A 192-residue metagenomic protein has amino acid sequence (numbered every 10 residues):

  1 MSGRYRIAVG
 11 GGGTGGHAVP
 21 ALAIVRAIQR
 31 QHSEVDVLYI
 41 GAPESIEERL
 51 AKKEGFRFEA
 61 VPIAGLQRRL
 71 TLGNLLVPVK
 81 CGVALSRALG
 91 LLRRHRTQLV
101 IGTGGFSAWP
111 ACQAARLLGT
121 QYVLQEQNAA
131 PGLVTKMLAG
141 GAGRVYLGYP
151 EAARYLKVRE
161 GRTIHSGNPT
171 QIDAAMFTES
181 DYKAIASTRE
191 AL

Functional and structural regions predicted by a protein language model:
R4-G12, E34-K80, G161, S166-P169 (+1 more regions): Conserved nucleotide-sugar phosphate-binding/catalytic loop shared by glycosyltransferases and other
T14-G15, G105-S107, A129-L133: Residue-level detector of alpha-helix initiation sites
H17-Q29: Short amphipathic alpha-helix
P20, I40-P43, T103, E126-Q127 (+1 more regions): Replace "coordinates the UDP/GDP/TDP-sugar" with "coordinates nucleotide-activated sugar donors
E44-R49, T97-L118: An aromatic- and histidine-rich active-site surface loop
L66-L99, L117: An amphipathic, basic-hydrophobic alpha-helix
R116-R189: Active-site-proximal region of nucleotide-activated glycan assembly enzymes, centered on histidine/acidic-rich loops
